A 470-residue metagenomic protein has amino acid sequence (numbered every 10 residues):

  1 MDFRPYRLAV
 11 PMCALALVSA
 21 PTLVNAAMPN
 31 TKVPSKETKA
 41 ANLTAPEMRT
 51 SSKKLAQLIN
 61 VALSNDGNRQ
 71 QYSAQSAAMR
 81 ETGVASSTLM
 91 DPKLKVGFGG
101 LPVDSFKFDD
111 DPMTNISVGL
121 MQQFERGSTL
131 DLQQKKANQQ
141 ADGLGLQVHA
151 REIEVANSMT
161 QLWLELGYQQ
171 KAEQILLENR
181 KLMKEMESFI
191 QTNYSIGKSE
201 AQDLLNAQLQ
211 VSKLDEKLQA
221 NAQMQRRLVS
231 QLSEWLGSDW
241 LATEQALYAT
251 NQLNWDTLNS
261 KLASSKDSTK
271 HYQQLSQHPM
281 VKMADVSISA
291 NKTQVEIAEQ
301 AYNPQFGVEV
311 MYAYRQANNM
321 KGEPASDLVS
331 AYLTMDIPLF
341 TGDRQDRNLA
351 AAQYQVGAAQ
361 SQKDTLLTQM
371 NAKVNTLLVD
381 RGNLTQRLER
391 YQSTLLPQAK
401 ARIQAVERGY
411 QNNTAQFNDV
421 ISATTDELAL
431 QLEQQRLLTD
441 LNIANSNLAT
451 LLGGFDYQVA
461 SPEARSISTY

Functional and structural regions predicted by a protein language model:
M1-N25: Gram-negative bacterial Sec-dependent N-terminal signal peptides
D2-R4, N25-T31, N42-E47, W240 (+1 more regions): Acidic, low-complexity, intrinsically disordered peripheral segments
D2-R7, R151-Q277, L377-D380, L384: Periplasmic alpha-helical coiled-coil/stalk elements that build and connect Gram-negative outer-membrane
A27-E165, A201, S212, N221: Short flexible linkers and secondary-structure junctions
Q57-N65, S238-M311, Q458-Y470: Amphipathic alpha-helical coiled-coil scaffold segments and their short linker/junction regions
Q70, P92-D111, F124-A150, Q170 (+4 more regions): Small/polar (Gly/Ser/Thr/Ala-rich) solvent-exposed segments that form structured loops/beta-strands/short helices used
Q71-S86, R151, V155-L176, E185 (+6 more regions): Amphipathic alpha-helical coiled-coil segments
S117-M121, V329-L339, T469-Y470: Outer-membrane beta-barrel "beta-signal"
